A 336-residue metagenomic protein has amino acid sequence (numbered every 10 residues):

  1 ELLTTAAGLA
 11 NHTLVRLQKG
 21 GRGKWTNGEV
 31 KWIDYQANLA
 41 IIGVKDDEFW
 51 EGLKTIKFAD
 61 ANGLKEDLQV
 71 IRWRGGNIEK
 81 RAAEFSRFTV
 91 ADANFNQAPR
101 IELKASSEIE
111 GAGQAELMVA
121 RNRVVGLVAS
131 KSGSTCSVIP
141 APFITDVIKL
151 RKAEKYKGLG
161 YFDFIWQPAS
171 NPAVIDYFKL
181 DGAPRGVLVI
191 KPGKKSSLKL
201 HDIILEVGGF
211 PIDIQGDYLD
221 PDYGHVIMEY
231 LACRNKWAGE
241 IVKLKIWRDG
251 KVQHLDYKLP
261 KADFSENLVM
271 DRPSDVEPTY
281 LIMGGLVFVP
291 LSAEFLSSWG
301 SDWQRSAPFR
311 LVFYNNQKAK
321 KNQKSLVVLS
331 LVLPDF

Functional and structural regions predicted by a protein language model:
E1-K80, H254: Conserved active-site neighborhood of the chymotrypsin/trypsin-like protease fold
E1-T4, R121-V125, A129, K195-I227 (+1 more regions): Conserved PDZ fold ligand-binding element
T4-L9, R72-W73, G111, G126-C136 (+1 more regions): Short beta->alpha transition motifs characteristic of CBS
G8, P142-T145, E206-K245: PDZ domains, with a preference for the canonical peptide-binding region formed by the helix
I41-D60, V242-A319: C-terminal, low-ordered peptide segments at domain boundaries
K45-K54, E79-A141, G182-V187, Q317-P334: Active-site region of chymotrypsin-like
L64-I101, S292-G300: Chymotrypsin/trypsin-fold serine protease catalytic domain
S107-L117, Q167-D213, S301-F336: PDZ/PDZ-like domain segments forming the peptide/carboxylate-binding groove, activating on the N-terminal beta-strands
